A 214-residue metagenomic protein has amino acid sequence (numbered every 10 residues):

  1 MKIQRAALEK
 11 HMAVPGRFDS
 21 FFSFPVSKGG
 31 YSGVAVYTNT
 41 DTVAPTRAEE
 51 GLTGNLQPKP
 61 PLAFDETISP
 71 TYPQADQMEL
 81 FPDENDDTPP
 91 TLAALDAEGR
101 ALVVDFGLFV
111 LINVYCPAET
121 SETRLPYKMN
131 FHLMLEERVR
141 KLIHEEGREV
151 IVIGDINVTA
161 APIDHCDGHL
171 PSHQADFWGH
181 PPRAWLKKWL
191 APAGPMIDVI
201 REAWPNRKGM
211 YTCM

Functional and structural regions predicted by a protein language model:
M1, L111, G154: Ser/Thr-glycine-rich phosphate-binding loops at phosphate-binding pockets of nucleotides, nucleotide cofactors
K2, T53, Y115-P117, N157-T159 (+1 more regions): Catalytic metal-binding/acid-base residues of hydrolase active sites
K2-R5, R100, K128: Basic side chains
Q4-A7, G29-G33, E119-T123, T159-H169 (+1 more regions): Short catalytic/ligand-binding loop motif for oxyanion handling, primarily in non-cytosolic enzymes, centered on
A7-E119: Structured beta-strand-rich core segments of catalytic domains in phosphoester-bond hydrolases
G16-D19, L133-M214: Metal-dependent phosphoesterases centered on the DNase I-like endonuclease/exonuclease/phosphatase
K28, P126, F177-H180: Residue-level detector of secondary-structure boundary/capping sites
E84-L92, C116-H132, V139, P171-Q174: Surface-exposed cleft-lining segments at the edges of enzyme active sites
